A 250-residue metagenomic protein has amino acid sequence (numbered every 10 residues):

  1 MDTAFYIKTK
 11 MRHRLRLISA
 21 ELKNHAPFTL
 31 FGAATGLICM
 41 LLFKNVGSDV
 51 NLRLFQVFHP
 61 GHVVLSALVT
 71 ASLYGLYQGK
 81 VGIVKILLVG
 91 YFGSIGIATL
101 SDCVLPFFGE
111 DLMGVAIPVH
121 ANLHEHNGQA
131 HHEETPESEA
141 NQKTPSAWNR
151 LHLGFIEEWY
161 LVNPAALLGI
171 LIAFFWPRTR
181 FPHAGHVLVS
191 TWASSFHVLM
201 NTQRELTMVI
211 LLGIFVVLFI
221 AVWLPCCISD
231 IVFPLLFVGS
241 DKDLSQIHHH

Functional and structural regions predicted by a protein language model:
K8-E21, Y74: Cytosolic juxtamembrane amphipathic/interface segments immediately preceding and feeding into a transmembrane helix
R14-A20, K44-L54, N141-L153: Short juxtamembrane and helix-loop transition motifs at transmembrane-helix boundaries in membrane proteins
R16-P27, F174-H250: C-terminal transmembrane helix-loop-helix hairpin of multi-pass membrane proteins
T29-V46: Alpha-helical transmembrane segments of multi-pass membrane proteins
V50-V64: Loop-to-helix transition at the N-terminal end of transmembrane alpha-helices
G61-T70, G90-P106: A generic, lipid-embedded transmembrane alpha helix
V63-Y74, N163-I170, F219, L224-L236: Hydrophobic cores of alpha-helical transmembrane segments in multi-pass inner/ER membrane proteins, independent
T99-S194: Membrane-proximal helix-loop-helix units in multi-pass membrane proteins
